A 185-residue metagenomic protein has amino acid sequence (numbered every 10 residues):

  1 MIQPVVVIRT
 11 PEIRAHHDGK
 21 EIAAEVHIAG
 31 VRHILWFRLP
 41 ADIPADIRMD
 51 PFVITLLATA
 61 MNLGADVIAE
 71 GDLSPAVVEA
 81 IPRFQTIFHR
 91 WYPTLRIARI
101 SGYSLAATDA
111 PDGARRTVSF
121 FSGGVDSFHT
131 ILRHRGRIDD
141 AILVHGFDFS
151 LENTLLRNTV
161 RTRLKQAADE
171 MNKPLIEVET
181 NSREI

Functional and structural regions predicted by a protein language model:
M1-R115, R133-E179: RNA-binding accessory domains that recognize and position tRNA/RNA substrates
P75, V125-S127: Gly/Ser/Thr-rich loops at beta-strand to alpha-helix junctions that form or flank small-molecule/cofactor-binding
V118-V125: Short, glycine-rich nucleotide/cofactor-binding loops
T130: Hydrophobic positions on the alpha1 helix immediately C-terminal to the Walker A/P-loop
E179-I185: Short, intrinsically disordered, charge-balanced linker/junction segments flanking boundaries in proteins
